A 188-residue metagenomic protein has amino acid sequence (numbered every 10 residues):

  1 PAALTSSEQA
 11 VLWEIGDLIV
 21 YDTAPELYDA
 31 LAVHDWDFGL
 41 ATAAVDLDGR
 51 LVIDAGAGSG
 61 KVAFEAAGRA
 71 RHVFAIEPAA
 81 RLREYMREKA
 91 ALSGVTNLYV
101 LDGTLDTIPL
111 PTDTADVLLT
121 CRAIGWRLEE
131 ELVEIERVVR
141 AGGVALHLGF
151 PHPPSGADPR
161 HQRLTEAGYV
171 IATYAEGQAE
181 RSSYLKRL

Functional and structural regions predicted by a protein language model:
P1-D35: N-terminal accessory regions of S-adenosyl-L-methionine
A30-R50: Conserved alpha-helix/loop element of class I SAM-dependent methyltransferases that forms part of the SAM/SAH-binding
G49-G58: Conserved class I S-adenosyl-L-methionine
K61, E65-L105: Class I SAM-dependent methyltransferase SAM/SAH-binding core
D106-L118: A short acidic, Gly/Pro-enriched loop at the edge of an enzyme's catalytic core that lines a small-molecule cofactor
D116-E129: A short SAM/SAH-binding and catalytic strip from SAM-dependent methyltransferases
E130-A141: A short glycine-rich, Lys/Arg-flanked "PGG" loop and its adjoining helix->strand segment in the class I
G142-F150: Conserved beta-strand signature within the Rossmann-like core of class I S-adenosyl-L-methionine
